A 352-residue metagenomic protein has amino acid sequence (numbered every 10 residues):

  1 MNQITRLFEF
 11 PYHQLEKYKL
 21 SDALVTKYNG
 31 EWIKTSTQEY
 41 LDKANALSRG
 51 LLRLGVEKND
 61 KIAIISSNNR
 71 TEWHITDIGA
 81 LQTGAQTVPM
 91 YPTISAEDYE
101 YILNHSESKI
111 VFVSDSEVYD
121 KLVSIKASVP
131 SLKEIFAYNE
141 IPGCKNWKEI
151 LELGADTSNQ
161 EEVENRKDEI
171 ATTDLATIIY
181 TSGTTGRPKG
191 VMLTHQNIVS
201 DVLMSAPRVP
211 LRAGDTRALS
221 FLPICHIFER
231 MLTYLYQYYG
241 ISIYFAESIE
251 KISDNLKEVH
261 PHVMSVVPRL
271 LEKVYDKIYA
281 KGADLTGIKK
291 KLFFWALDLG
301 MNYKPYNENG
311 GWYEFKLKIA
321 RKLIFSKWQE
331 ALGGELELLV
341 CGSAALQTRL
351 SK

Functional and structural regions predicted by a protein language model:
K19-D22, A137, A155-Y180, R187 (+1 more regions): Conserved pre-ATP/AMP-binding loop-to-beta segment of ANL
A23-T71, T76-I78, S95-E100, K148-A155 (+1 more regions): Conserved AMP-binding/adenylate-forming core of the ANL superfamily
K34-Q38, A176-V202: Conserved AMP-binding A3 loop
L41-A46, T172, V191-L211, S326: Conserved structural elements of the adenylate-forming
S67-V88, P92-A96, N104-I110, T216-R217 (+1 more regions): A short helix-loop-beta submotif of the ANL/AMP-binding
P92-S124, D201-L219, I249-V263, A331: Conserved ATP-dependent adenylate/AMP-binding module captured primarily in the ANL superfamily
E117-T172, I278-K327: ANL superfamily adenylate-forming
V199-R217, I224-F325, E335: Conserved AMP-binding/adenylation subdomain of ANL enzymes
